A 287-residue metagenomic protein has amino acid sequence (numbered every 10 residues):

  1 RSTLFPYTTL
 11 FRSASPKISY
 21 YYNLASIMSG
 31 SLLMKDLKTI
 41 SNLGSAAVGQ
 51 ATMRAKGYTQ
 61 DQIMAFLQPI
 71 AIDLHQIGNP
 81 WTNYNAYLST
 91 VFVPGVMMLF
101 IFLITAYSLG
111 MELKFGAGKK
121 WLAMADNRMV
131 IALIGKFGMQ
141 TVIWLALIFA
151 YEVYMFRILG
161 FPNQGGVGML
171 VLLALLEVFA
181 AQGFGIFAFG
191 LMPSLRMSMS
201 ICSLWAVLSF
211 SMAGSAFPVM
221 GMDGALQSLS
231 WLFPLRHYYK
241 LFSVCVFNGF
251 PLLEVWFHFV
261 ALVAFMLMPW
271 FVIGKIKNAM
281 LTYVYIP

Functional and structural regions predicted by a protein language model:
T3-Y7, I134-G135, S198-I201: Hydrophobic core positions of alpha-helical segments in small-molecule transporters and transporter systems
P6-I104: Transport-system extracytoplasmic interface segments
Y21, A132-L133, F189, Y239: Short, surface-exposed helix/turn micro-motifs that flank interaction/cofactor sites
M64, I77-W81, W121-I134, L159 (+7 more regions): Juxtamembrane loop-helix boundary motifs flanking transmembrane segments in multi-pass membrane proteins
G78-M155: Hydrophobic alpha-helical transmembrane segments of multi-pass membrane transport proteins
V142, A150-Y154, P162-P287: Membrane-spanning alpha-helical segments of multipass transporters and channels
